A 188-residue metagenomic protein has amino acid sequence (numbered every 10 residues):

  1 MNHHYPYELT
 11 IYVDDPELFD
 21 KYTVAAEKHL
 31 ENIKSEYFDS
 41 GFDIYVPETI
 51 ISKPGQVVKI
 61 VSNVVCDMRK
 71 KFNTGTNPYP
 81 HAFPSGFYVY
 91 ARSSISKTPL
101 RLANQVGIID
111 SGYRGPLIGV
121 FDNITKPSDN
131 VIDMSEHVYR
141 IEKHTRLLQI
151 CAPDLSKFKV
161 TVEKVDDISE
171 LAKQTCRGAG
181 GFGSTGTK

Functional and structural regions predicted by a protein language model:
M1-K188: DUTPase catalytic domain/fold
